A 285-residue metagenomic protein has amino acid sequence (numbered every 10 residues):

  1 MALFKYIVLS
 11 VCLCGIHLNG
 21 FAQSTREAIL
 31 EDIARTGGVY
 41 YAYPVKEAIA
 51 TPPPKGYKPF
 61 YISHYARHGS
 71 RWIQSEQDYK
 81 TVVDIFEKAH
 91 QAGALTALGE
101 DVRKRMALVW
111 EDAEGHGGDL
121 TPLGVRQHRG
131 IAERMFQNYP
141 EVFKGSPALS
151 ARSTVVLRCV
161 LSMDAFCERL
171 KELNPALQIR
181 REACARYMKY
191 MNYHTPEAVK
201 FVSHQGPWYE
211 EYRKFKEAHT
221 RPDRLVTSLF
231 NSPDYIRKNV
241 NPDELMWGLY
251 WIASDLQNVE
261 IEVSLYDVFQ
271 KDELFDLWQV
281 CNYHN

Functional and structural regions predicted by a protein language model:
M1-T25: Bacterial Sec-dependent N-terminal signal peptides
Q23-A148, V156-N285: Signature for phosphate-centric chemistry
